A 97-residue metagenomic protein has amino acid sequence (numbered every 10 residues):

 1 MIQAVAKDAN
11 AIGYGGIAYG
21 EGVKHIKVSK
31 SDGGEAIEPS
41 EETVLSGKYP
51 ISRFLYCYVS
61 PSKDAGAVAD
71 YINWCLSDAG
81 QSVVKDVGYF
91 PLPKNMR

Functional and structural regions predicted by a protein language model:
M1-R97: Exported/periplasmic ABC-transporter solute-binding proteins
